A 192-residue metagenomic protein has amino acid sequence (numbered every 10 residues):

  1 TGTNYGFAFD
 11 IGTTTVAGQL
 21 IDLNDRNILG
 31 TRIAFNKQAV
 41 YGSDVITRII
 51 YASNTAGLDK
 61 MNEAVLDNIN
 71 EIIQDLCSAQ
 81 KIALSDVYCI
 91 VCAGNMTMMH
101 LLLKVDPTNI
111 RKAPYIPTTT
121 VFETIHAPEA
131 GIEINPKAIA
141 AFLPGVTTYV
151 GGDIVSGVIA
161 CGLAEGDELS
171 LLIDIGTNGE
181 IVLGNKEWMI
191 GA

Functional and structural regions predicted by a protein language model:
T1-L101, N109-R111, A141: N-terminal glycine/serine-rich phosphate-binding loop of ATP-dependent small-molecule kinases, especially carbohydrate
N4-G6, A140-D174: Conserved mixed alpha/beta core segments that line enzyme active sites in large multi-domain catalysts
G12-T13, G18, R26-D44, N109-T124 (+2 more regions): Glycine-rich phosphate-binding loop of actin/hexokinase-like ATP-binding domains
D44, V87, L101-S156: Glycine-rich phosphate-binding loop and adjoining helix at the ATP-binding site of ATP-dependent phosphoryl-transfer
L58-N62, I73, P128-A138, I190: Noncatalytic linker/hinge segments flanking ATPase motor cores
E63-D67, T148, T177: Alpha-helical multipass membrane-protein architecture
N70-C77, V91-A93, V155-I159, G179-V182 (+1 more regions): Short, well-ordered alpha-helical packing segments
S78-A83, E133, A164-D167: Short, glycine- and charge-enriched coil/turn segments that flank and shape catalytic ligand pockets
